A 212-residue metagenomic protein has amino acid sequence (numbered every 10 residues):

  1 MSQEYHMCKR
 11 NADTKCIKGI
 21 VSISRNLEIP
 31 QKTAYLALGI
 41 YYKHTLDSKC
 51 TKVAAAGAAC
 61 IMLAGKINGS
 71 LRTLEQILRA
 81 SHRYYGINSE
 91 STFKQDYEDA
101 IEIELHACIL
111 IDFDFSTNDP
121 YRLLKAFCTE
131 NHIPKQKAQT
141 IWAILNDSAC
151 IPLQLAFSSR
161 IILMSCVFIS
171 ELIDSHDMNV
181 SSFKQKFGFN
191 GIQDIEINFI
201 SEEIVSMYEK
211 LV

Functional and structural regions predicted by a protein language model:
M1-V212: Non-catalytic, interaction-prone regions of core transcription and DNA-replication machinery
